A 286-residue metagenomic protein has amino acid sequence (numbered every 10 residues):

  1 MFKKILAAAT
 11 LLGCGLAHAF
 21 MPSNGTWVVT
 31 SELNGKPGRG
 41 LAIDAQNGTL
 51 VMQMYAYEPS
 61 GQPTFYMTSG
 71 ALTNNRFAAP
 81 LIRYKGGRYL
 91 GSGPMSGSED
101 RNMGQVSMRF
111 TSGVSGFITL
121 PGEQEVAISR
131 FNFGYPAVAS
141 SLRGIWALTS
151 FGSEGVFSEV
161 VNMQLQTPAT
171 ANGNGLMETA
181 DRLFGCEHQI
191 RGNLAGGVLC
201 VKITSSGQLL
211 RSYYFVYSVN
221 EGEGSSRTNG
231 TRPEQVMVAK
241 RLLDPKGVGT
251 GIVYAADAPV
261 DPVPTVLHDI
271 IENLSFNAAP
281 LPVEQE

Functional and structural regions predicted by a protein language model:
F2-A8: Sec-dependent signal peptide recognition, specifically the positively charged N-region followed immediately by
C14-L16: N-terminal signal peptide c-region/cleavage motif recognized by signal peptidases
H18-T26, R109, R130-A147, P259-N277: N-terminal helix-cap/turn-to-beta initiation motif at the start of protein domains
F20-R101, L148-E221, T250, D261-D269 (+1 more regions): Central antiparallel beta-sheet cores of small beta-barrel/beta-sandwich binding domains
E58, G122-Q124, G152, G230-T231: Solvent-exposed strand-loop boundary residues in beta-sheet-rich modules
S107-S140, E234, A239: Ser/Thr/Pro-rich, low-complexity mucin-like regions that serve as glycosylated stalks/linkers or repetitive adhesive
E223-V236, L242-A258: A short, surface-exposed interaction/processing loop segment used at functional sites
S226-P233, I270-I271, S275-E286: Glycine-focused motif/segment detector
